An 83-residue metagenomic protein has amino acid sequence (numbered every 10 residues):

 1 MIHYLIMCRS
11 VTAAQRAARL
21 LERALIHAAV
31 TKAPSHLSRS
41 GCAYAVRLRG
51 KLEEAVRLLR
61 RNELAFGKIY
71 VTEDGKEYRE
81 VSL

Functional and structural regions predicted by a protein language model:
M1-I2, L83: Short, low-complexity, intrinsically disordered N-terminal peptides in bacterial proteins
I2-L5, R9-E22, I26-R57: Amphipathic, hydrophobic secondary-structure cores in small proteins
L52-L83: C-terminal structural segments of small proteins and small subunits
